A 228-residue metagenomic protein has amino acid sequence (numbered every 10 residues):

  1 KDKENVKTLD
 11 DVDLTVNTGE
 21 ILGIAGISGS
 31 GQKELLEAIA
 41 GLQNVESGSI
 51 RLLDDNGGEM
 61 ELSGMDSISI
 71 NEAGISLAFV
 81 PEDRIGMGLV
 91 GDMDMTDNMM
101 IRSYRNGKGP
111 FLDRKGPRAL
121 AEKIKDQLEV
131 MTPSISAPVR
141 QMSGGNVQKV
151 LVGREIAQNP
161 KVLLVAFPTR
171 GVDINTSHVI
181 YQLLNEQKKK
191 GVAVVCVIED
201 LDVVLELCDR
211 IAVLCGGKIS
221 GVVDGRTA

Functional and structural regions predicted by a protein language model:
K1-A228: Glycine-rich phosphate-binding loops of nucleotide-dependent enzymes
